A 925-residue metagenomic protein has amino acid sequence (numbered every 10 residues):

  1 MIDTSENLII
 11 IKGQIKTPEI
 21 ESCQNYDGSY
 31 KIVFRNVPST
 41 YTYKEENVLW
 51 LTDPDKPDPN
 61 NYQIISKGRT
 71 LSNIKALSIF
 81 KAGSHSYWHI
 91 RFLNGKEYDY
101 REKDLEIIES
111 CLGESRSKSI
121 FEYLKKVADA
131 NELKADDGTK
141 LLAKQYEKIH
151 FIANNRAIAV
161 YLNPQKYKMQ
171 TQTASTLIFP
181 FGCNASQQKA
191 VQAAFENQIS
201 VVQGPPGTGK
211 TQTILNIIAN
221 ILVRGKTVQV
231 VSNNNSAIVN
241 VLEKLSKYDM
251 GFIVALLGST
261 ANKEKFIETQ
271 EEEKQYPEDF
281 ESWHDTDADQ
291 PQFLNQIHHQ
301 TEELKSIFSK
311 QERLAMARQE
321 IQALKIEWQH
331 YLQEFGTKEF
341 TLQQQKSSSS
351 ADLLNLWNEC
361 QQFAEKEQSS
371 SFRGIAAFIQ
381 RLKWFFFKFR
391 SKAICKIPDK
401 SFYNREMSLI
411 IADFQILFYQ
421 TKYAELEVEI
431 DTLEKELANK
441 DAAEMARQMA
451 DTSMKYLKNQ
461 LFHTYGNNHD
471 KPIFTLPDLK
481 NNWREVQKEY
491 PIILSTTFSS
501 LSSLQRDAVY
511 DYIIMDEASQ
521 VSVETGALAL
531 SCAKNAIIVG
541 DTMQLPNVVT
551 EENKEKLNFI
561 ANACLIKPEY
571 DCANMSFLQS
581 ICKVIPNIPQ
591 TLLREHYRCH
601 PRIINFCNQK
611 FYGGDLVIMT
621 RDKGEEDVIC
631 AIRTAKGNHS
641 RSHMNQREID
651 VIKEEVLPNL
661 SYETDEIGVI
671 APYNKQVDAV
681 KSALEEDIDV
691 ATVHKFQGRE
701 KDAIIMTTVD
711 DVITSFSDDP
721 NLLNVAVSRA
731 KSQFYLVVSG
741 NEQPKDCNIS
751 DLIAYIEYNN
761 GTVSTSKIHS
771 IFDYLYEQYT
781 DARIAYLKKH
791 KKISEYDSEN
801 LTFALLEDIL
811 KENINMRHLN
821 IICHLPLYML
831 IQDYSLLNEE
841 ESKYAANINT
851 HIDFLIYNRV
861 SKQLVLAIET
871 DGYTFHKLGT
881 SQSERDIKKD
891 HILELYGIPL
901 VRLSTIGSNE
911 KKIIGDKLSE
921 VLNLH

Functional and structural regions predicted by a protein language model:
M1-P54, Q63, F252, S259-E264 (+1 more regions): Charged C-terminal transducer/switch regions of large nucleotide-driven machines
S39-V48, P57-I64, G68-A193, K263-W283 (+2 more regions): Pre-P-loop entry segment of helicase/translocase ATPase cores
I74-A82, F92-G95, Y167-E281, T341-S348 (+2 more regions): ASCE P-loop NTPase helicase motor core
E114-G182, Q311, Q361-V509: Conserved helicase NTPase catalytic core signature
A508-I514, R699-D710, V725, Q733-L736: A short beta-strand element within the Helicase C-terminal
E552-T591, I713-N813, R817: Helicase C-terminal subdomain and adjacent C-terminal extension
G614-A683: Conserved helicase/translocase motor-coupling segment
H769-H925: Nucleic-acid endo/exonuclease domains
